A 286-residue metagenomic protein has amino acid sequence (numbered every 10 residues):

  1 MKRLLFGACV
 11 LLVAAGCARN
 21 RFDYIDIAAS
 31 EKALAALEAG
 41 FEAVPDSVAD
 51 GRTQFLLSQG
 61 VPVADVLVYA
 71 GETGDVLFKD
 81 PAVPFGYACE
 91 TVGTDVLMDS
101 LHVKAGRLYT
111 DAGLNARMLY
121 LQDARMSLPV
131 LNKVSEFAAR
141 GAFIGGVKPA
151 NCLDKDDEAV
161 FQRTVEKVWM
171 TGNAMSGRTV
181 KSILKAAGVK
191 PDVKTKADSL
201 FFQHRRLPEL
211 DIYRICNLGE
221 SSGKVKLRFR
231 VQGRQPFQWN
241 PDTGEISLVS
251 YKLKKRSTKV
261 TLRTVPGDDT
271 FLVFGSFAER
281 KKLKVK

Functional and structural regions predicted by a protein language model:
L4-V13: Sec-dependent N-terminal signal peptides
V13-A14, V76: Single-residue recognition of alpha-helix boundary sites
N20-K286: Carbohydrate-binding surfaces of carbohydrate-active enzymes
